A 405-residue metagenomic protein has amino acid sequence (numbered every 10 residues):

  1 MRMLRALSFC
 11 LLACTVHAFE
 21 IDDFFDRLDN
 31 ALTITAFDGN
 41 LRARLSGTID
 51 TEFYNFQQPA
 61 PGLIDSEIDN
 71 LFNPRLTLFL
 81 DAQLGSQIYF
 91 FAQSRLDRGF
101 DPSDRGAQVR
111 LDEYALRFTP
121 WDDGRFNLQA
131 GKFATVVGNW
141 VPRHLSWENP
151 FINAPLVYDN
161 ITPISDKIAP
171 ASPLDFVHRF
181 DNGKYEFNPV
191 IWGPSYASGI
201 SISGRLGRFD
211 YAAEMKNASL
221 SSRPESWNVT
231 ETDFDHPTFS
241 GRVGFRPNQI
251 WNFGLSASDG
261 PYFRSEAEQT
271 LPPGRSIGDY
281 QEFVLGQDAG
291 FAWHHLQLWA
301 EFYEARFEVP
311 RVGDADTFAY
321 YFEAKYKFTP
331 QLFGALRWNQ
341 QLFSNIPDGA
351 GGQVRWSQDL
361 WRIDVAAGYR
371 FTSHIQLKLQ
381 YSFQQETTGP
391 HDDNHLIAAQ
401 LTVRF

Functional and structural regions predicted by a protein language model:
R2-F9: Sec-dependent signal peptide recognition, specifically the positively charged N-region followed immediately by
A13-V16: N-terminal signal peptide c-region/cleavage motif recognized by signal peptidases
E20-A36: Short N-terminal segments immediately surrounding and downstream of signal-peptide cleavage
E20-F25, Q57, L63-D65, S103-D104 (+5 more regions): Outer-membrane beta-barrel pore domains
L32-N55, D65-S221, D235-S240, G244-N252 (+1 more regions): Outer membrane beta-barrel
I191, T232, G313: Glycine- and other small-residue-rich loops at beta-strand/loop junctions that grip anionic moieties
P194, S201, E214, E231-D235 (+3 more regions): Short, contiguous, pocket-lining structural segments that sit at or immediately flank catalytic/ligand-binding sites
M215-H236, T387-L401: C-terminal/domain-terminus segments
